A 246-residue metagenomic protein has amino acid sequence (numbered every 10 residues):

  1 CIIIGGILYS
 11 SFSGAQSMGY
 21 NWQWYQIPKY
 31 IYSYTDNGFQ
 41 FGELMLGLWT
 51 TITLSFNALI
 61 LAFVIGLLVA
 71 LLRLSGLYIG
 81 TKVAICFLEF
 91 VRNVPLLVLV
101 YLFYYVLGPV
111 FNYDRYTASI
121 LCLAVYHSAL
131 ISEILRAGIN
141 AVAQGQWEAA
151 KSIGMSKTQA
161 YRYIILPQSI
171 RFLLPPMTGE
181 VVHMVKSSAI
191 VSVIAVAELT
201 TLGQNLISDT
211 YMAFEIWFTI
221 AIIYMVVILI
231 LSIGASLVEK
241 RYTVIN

Functional and structural regions predicted by a protein language model:
C1-N246: Transmembrane alpha-helices and adjacent helix-loop boundaries
